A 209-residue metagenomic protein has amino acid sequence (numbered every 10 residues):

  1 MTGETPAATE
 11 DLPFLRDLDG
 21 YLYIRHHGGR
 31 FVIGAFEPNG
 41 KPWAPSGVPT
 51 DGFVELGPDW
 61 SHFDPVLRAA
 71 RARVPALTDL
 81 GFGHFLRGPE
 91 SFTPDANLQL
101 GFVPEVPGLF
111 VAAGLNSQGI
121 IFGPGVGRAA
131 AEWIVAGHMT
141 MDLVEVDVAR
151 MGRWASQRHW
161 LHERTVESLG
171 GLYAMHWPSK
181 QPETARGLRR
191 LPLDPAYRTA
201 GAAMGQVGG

Functional and structural regions predicted by a protein language model:
M1-E10, P65: Central beta-strand plus flanking loop segment that forms part of the substrate or channel wall within the catalytic
T5-A7, R30, E37-P42, V106: Active-site/binding-pocket entry motifs
A8-D11, D17-Y21, R198: Glycine-rich, charged/polar anion/phosphate-binding loops that engage phosphate groups from diverse ligands
D19, G28, P49-W177, Q181-L188: C-terminal catalytic lobe of FAD-dependent flavoproteins
Y23-R25, F31-A35: Short hydrophobic-aromatic micro-motifs
G34, N39-P58: Glycine-rich phosphate/pyrophosphate-binding loop and adjacent beta-alpha nucleotide/cofactor-binding cores
S179-G208: N- or domain-start disorder-to-order transition segments that initiate the globular core
